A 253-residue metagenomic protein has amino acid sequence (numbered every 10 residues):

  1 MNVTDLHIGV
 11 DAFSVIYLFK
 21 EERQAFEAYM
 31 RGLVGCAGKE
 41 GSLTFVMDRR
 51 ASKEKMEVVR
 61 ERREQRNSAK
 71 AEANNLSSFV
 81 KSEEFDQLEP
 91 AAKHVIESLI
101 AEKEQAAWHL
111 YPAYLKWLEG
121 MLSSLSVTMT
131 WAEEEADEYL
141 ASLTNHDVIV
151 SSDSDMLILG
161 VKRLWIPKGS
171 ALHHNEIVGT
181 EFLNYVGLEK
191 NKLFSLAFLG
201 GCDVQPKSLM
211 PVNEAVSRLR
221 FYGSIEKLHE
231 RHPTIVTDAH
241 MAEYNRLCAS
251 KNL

Functional and structural regions predicted by a protein language model:
M1-V10, G35, K39-V46, H173-L253: Non-catalytic nucleic-acid-binding/docking modules located in mid-to-C-terminal regions of nucleic-acid enzymes
V3-W131, Y139-L143: Noncatalytic, basic helical substrate-engagement surface that gates or grips nucleic-acid strands
I16, K53, I158-G160, V216: Hydrophobic positions within alpha-helical membrane elements
A51, A136, D155-M156: Alpha-helix capping/helix-boundary segments
V59-E61, K162-K168: Short, surface-exposed, charged loop/turn segments at secondary-structure junctions
E135-Y139, L172-H174: A short acidic, often aromatic-flanked loop/helix-cap motif at beta-alpha or helix-coil junctions that lines enzyme
L140-W165: Acidic, metal-binding active-site segment of PIN/NYN-like and related structure-specific nucleases
M156, R163, S170-G179: Conserved NTP-donor binding/palm subdomain of two-metal-ion nucleotidyltransferases/polymerases, i.e., the charged
